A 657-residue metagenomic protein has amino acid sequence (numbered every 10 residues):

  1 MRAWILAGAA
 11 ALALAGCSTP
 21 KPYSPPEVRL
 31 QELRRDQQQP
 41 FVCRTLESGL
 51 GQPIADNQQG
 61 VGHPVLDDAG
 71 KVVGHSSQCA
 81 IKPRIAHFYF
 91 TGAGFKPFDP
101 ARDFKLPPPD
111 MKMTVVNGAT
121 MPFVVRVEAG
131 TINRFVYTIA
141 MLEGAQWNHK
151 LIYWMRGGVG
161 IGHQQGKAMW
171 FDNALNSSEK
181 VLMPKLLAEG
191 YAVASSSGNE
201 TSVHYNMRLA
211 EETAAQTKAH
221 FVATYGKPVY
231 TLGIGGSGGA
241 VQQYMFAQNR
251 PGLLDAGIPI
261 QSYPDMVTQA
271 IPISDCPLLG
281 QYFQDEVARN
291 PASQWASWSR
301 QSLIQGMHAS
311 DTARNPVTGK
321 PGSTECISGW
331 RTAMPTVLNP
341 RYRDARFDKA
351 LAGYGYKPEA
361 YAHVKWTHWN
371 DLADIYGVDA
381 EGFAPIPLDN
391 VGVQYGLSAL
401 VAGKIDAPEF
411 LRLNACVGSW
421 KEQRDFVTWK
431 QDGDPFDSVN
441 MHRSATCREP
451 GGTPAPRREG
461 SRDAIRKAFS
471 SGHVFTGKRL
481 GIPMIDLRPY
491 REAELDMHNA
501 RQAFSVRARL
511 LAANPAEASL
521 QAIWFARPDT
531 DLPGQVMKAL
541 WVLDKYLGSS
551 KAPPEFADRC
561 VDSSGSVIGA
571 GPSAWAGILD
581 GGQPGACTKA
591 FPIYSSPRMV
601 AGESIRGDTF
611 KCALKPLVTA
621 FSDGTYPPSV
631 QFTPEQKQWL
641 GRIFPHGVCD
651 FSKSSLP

Functional and structural regions predicted by a protein language model:
R2-A7: Sec-dependent signal peptide recognition, specifically the positively charged N-region followed immediately by
L14-G16: C-terminal motif of bacterial Sec signal peptides marking the signal peptidase cleavage site
S18-P657: C-terminal His-loop and adjacent cap/lid subdomain of alpha/beta-hydrolase
